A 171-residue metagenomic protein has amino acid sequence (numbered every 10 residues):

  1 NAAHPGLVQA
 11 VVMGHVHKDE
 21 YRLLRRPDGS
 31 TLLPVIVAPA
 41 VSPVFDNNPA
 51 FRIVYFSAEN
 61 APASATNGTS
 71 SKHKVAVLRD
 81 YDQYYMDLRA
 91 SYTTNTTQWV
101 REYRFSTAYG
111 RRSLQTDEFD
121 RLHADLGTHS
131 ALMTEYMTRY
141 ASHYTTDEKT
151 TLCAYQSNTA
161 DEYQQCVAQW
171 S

Functional and structural regions predicted by a protein language model:
N1-E20, V35-P39: Active-site neighborhood of phospho(di)ester-bond hydrolases with catalytic His/Asp-centered motifs
K18-S171: Metal-dependent phosphoesterase/phosphodiesterase active-site architecture
